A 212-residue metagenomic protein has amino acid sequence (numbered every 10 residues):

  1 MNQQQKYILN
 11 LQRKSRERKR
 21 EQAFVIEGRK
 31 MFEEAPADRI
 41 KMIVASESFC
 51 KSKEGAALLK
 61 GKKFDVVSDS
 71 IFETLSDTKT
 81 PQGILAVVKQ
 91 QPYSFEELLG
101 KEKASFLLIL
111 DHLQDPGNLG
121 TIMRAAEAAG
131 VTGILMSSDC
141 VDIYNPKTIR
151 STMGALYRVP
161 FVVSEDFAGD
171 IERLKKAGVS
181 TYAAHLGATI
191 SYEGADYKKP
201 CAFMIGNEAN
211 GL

Functional and structural regions predicted by a protein language model:
M1-K53, C140-V141: Boundary-proximal intrinsically disordered activation/regulatory segments immediately upstream of a helical core
F24-I26, K41-E47, V66, S180-H185 (+1 more regions): Short, hydrophobic beta-strand segments that form beta-sheet elements in well-ordered domains
S46, V67-S68, V87, S137 (+2 more regions): Generic beta-sheet signal
K51-G61: Short, aromatic/basic amphipathic alpha-helical patches
L59, I84, S151-A155, K198-A202: Short, hinge-like loop/turn segments at secondary-structure boundaries
L59-K89: Glycine/small-residue-rich loop that forms an oxyanion/phosphate-binding "nest" at active or ligand-binding sites
F95, L99-A188: RNA substrate-binding interface of SAM-dependent RNA methyltransferases
Y182-L212: Active-site/ligand-binding-proximal alpha/beta "capping" segment
